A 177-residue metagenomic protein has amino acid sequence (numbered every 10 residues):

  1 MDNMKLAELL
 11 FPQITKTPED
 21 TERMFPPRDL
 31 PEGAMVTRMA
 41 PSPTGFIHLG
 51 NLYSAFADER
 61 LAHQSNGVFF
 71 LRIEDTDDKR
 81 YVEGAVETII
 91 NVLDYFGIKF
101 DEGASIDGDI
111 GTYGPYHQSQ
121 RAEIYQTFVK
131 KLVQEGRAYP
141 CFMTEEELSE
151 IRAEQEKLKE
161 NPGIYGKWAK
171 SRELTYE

Functional and structural regions predicted by a protein language model:
D2-E156: N-terminal Rossmann-like or analogous alpha/beta NTP/dinucleotide-binding catalytic cores that position adenine
C141-E177: Extended Lys/Arg-rich, glycine-bearing segments that form polyanion-binding/interaction patches within enzyme domains
